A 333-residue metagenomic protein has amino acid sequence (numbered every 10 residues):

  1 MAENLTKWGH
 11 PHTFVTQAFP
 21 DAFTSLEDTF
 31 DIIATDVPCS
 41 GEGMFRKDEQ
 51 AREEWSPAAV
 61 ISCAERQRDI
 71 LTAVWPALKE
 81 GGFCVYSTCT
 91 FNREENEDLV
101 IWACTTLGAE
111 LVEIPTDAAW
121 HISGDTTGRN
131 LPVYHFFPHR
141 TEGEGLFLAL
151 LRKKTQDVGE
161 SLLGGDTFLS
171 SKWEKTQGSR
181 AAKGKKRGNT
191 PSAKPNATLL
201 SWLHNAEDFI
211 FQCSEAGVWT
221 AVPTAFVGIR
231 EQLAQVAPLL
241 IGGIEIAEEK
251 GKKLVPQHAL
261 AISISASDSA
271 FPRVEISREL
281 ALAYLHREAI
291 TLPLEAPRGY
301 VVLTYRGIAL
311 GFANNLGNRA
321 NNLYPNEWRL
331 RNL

Functional and structural regions predicted by a protein language model:
M1, I33, G82, A103 (+2 more regions): Residue-level signal for inorganic ion chemistry
M1-D28, T35: S-adenosyl-L-methionine
D31-T72, C89-N96, A118-H121: Mobile active-site "lid"/loop adjacent to the S-adenosyl-L-methionine
L78-E80: Helix-to-beta-strand junctions that scaffold the AdoMet/dcAdoMet cofactor pocket in Class I SAM-dependent enzymes
F83-T88: Conserved beta-strand signature within the Rossmann-like core of class I S-adenosyl-L-methionine
E97-A119: Conserved Class I S-adenosyl-L-methionine
E113-T141: Class I S-adenosyl-L-methionine
E144, K154-L333: Polybasic, low-complexity RNA-engagement segments
